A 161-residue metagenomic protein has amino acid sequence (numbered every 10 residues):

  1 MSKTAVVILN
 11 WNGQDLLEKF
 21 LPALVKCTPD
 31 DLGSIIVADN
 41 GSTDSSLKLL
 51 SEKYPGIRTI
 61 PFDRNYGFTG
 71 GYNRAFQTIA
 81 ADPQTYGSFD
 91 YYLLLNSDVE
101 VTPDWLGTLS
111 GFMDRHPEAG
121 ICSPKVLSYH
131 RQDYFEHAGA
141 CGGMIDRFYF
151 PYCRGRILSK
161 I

Functional and structural regions predicted by a protein language model:
L16-E18, D44-E52: Acidic helix N-cap motif at the loop->helix transition within catalytic regions of sugar-transfer enzymes
P22-L32: Short, acidic, metal-binding catalytic loop of nucleotide-sugar glycosyltransferases
A23, D39-K48, R64: A conserved acidic beta->alpha catalytic loop
L32-G41, I60-F62: Short beta-strand/loop segment that forms part of the nucleotide-sugar
F62-Q84: Glycine-rich, basic loop-to-helix element that forms the pyrophosphate-binding segment of sugar-nucleotide handling
Y92: Short aromatic/hydrophobic "clamp" motif used to bind/position activated sugar donors
V99-A138, M144-I145: Conserved donor NDP-sugar-binding/catalytic core segment of glycosyltransferases
P124, G143-I161: Short, flexible, basic/aromatic active-site loop/helix in glycosyltransferases
